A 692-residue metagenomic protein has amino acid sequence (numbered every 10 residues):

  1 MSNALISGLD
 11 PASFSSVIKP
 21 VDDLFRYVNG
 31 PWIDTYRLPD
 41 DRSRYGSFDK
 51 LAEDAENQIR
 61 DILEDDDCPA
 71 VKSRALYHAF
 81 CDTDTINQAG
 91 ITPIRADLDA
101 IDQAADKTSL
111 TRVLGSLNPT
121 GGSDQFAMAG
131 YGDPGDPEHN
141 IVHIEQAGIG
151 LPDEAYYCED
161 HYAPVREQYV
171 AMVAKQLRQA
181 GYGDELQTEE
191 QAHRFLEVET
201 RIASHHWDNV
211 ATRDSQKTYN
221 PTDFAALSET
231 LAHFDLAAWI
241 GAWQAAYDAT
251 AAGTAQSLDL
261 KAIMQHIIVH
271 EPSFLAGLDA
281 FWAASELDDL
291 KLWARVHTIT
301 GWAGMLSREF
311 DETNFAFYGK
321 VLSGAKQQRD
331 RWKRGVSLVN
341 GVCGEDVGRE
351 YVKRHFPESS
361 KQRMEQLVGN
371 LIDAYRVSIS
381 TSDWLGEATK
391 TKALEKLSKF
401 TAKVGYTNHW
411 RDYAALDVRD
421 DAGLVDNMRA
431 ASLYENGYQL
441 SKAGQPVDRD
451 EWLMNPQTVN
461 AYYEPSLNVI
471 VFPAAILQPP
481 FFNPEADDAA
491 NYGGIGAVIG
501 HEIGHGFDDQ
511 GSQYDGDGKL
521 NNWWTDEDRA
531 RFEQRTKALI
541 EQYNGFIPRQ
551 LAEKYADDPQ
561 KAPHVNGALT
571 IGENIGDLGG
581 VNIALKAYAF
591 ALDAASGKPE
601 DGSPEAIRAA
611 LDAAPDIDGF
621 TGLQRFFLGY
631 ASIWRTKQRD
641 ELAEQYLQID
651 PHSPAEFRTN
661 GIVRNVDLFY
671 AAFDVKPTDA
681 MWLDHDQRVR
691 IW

Functional and structural regions predicted by a protein language model:
S2, A52, F195, H233 (+6 more regions): Intrinsically disordered, low-complexity linker/terminal regions across diverse proteins
S2-I6, S15-D22, Y27-I91: Active-site-surrounding "flap" and adjacent substrate/cofactor-binding loops of secreted or lumenal enzymes, prototyped
L5-L9, G150-E154, Q560-A562: Flexible glycine/proline-enriched surface loops and loop-helix/loop-strand junctions
S13-D34, Y156-R178, I571, L578-I583: Hydrophobic/aromatic-rich, well-ordered segments within soluble, folded domains that form packed cores
S16-P20, P134-D136, Y463-S466, G619-T621: Extracellular/periplasmic catalytic domains that process cell-envelope and extracellular macromolecules
V28-N29, Y36, I144-Q146, A474: Pocket-edge structural micro-motifs
W32-Y36, L151-P152, P480: Short, solvent-exposed loop/turn elements at domain surfaces
E64-Q366, N370: Noncatalytic, helix-rich "gating/capping" subdomain that lines the substrate-entry/channel surface of large enzyme
